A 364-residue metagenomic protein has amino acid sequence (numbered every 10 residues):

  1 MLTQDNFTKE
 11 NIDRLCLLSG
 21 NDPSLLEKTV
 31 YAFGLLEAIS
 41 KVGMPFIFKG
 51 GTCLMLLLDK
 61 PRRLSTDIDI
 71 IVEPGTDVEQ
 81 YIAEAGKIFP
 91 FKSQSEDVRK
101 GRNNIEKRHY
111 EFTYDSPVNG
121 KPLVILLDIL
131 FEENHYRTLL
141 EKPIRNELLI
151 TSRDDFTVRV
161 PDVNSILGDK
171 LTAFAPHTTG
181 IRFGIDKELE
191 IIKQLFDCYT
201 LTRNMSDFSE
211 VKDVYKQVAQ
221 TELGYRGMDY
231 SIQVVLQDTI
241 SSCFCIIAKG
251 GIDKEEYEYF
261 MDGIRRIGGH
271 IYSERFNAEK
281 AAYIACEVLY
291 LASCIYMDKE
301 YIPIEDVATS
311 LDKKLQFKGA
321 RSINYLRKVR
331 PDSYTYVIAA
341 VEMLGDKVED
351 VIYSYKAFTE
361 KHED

Functional and structural regions predicted by a protein language model:
M1-E10: Polybasic, low-complexity association/targeting segments
Q4, L15-L18, V30-F33, N103-S273 (+2 more regions): Catalytic cores of NTP-dependent nucleotidyl/adenyl transfer enzymes across multiple folds
L15-P45, M55: An N-terminal domain-cap segment
S19-N21, D69-T76, G184-I185: Short histidine-centered catalytic/ligand-binding loop motif
L36-I68, V72-P74: Active-site nucleotide-donor binding segment shared across nucleotidyl transfer reactions
S40-P45, R203-E210, S293-P303: Short helix-capping/linker segments at secondary-structure and domain boundaries
V72-R108: Metal-dependent nucleotidyltransferase catalytic core
